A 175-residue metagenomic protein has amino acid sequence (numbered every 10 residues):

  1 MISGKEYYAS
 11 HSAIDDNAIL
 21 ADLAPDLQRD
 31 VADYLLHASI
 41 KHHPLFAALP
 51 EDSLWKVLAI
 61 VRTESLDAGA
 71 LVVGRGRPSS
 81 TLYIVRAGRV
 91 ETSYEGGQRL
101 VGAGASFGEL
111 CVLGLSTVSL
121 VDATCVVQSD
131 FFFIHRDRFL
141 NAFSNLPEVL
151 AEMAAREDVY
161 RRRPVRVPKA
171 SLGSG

Functional and structural regions predicted by a protein language model:
M1-H43: Membrane-proximal amphipathic helices and linker segments at transmembrane-helix boundaries in multi-pass membrane
G4-S12, L35, S39, S65 (+4 more regions): Eukaryotic basic, amphipathic alpha-helical target segments in cytosolic regions
D15-A21, E51, Y94, A154 (+1 more regions): Juxtamembrane/interface motifs at transmembrane-helix termini
L23-L27, P50, P147: Residues that cap or delimit alpha-helices
Q28-V127, R136-N141, D158: Regulatory nucleotide-sensing modules
T117-G175: Acidic/histidine-enriched, beta-strand-rich ligand/metal-binding domains
